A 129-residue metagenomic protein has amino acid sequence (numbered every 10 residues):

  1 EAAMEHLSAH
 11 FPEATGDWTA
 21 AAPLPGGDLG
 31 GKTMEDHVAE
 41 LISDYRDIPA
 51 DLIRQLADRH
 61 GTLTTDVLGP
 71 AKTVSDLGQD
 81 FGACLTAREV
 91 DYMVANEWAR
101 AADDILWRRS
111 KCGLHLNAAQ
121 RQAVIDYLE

Functional and structural regions predicted by a protein language model:
E1-E129: C-terminal accessory subdomains/tails of enzymes that are appended
